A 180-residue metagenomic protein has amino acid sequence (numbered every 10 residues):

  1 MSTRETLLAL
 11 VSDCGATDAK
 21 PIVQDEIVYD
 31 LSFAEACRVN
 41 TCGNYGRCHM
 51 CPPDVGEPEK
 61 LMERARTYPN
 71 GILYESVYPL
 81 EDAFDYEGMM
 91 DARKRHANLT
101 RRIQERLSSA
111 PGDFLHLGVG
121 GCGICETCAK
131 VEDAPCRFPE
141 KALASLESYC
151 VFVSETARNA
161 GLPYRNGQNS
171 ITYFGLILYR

Functional and structural regions predicted by a protein language model:
M1-E26: TRNA-binding/sensing appendages of the translation machinery
T17-G43, R47-C48, P52-R180: Catalytic cores of enzyme domains
